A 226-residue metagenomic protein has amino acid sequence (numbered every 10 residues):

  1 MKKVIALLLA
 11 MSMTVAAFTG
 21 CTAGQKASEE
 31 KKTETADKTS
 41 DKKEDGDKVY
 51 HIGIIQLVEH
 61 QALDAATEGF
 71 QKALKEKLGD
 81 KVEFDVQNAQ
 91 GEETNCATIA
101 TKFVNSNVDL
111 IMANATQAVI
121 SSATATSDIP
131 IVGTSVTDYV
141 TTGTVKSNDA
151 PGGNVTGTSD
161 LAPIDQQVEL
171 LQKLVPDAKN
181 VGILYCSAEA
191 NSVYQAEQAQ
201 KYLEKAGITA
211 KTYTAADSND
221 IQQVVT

Functional and structural regions predicted by a protein language model:
K2-G24: Sec-dependent N-terminal signal peptides of Gram-positive bacterial secreted proteins and lipoproteins
A17-S40: Bacterial lipoprotein signal-peptidase II cleavage site
D47-Q71, K77, D85-N95, A188-S192: Extracytoplasmic "Venus flytrap"
I52, F70, G157-A206: An alpha-beta-alpha
G53-I55, F103-A115, V132-T134, V181-L184 (+2 more regions): Periplasmic-binding protein-like
A62-F70, N95, I99, N114-A118 (+4 more regions): Stable alpha-helical elements in mature extracytoplasmic
E83-N105, T214-T226: Structural motif
A89-K146: Beta-alpha junction/loop-to-helix N-cap segments that form part of ligand/metal-binding clefts
